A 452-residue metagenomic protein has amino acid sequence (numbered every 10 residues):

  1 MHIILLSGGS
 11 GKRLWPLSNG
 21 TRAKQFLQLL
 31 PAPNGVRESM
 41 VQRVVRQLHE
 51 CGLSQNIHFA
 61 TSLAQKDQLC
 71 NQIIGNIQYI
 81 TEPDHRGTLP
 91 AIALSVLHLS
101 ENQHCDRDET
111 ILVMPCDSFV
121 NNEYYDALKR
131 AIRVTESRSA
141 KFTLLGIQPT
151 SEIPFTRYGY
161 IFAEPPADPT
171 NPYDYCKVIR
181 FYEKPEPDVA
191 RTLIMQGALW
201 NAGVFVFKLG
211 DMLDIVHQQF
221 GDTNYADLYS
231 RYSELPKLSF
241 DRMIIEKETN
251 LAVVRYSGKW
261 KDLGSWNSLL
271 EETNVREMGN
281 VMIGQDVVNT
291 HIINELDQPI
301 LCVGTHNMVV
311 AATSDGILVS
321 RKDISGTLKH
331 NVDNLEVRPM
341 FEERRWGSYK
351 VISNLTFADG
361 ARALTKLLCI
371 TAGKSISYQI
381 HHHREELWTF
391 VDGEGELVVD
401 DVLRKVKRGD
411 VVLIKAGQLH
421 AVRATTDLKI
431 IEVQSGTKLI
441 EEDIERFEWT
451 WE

Functional and structural regions predicted by a protein language model:
M1-L69, G75-I77, T81-R86, L94 (+2 more regions): N-terminal glycine-rich phosphate-binding loop and ensuing alpha1 helix
L6, M114, F390, V433: Catalytic metal- and UDP-sugar-binding loop of GT-A-like glycosyltransferases, i.e., residues flanking the conserved
V41, S95, D117, I161 (+3 more regions): Residue-level signal for inorganic ion chemistry
I74-P169, L213-F220: Conserved beta-loop-beta/alpha segment of the NTase-like Rossmann-fold superfamily that binds/positions NTPs
A163-Q196: A short, charged helix-loop
K177, A190-G210, V216: A conserved mid-domain beta-alpha-beta active-site/ligand-binding segment of alpha/beta enzyme cores
F207-L413, Q418-A424, L439, E445-W451: Left-handed beta-helix
I431-L439: C-terminal structural segments of small proteins and small subunits
